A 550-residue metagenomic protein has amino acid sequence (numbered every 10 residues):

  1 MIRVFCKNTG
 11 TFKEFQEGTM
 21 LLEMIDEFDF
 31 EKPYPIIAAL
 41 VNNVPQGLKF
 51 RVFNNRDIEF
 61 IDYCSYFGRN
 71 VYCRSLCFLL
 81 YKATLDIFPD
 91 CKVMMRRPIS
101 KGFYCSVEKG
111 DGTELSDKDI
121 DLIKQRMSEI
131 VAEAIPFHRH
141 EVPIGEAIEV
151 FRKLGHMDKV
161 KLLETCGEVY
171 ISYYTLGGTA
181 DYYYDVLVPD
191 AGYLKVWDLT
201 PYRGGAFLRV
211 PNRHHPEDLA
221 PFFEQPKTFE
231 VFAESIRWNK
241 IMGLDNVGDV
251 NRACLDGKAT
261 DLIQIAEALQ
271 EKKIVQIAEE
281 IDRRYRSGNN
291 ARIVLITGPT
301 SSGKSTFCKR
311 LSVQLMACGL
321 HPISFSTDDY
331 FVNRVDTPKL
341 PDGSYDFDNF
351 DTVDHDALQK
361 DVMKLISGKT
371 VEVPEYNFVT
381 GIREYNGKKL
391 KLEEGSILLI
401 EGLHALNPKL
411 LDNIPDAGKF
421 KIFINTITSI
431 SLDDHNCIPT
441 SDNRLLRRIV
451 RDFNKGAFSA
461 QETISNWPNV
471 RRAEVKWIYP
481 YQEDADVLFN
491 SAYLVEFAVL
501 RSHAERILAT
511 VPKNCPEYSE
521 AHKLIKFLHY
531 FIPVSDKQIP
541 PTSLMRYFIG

Functional and structural regions predicted by a protein language model:
F50-R69, A83, K92-I99, Y104-K272 (+2 more regions): Auxiliary tRNA-acceptor-end handling modules of aminoacyl-tRNA synthetases
Y285, P408, D412-G550: Conserved NTP phosphate-binding and transfer environment spanning the P-loop NTPase/kinase superfamily
V294-I296: Hydrophobic anchor at the beta1->P-loop junction of P-loop NTPases
K304: Conserved lysine of the Walker
F307, L311: Hydrophobic positions on the alpha1 helix immediately C-terminal to the Walker A/P-loop
A317-V335: Short beta-strand-centered segment that lines the nucleotide-binding/catalytic pocket of NTP-utilizing
V332, D336-V379: Conserved nucleotide-sensing/catalytic segment adjacent to the nucleotide-binding pocket in NTP-handling enzymes
Q359-A417, W467-Y481: Glycine-rich phosphate-binding loop used to anchor ATP phosphates in small-molecule kinases, encompassing both
